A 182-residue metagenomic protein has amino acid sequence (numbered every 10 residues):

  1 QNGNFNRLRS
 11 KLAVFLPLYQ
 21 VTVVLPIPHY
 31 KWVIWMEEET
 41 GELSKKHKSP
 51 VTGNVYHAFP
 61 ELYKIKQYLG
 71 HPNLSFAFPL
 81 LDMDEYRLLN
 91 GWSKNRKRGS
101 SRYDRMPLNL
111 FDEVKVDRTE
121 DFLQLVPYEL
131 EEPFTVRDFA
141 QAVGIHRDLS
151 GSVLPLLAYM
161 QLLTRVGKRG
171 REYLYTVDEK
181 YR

Functional and structural regions predicted by a protein language model:
Q1-S10, F15, V21-V23: Conserved catalytic cores of phosphodiester-cleaving nucleases, focusing on short active-site segments
P17-I65: Long, charge-dense
S44-K115: Long, low-complexity, charged/polar intrinsically disordered regions in eukaryotic proteins
D117-L130: Positively charged, polyanion-binding regions of nucleic-acid-associated proteins
E129-V143: Short acidic, hydrophobic short linear motifs in intrinsically disordered regions
I145-Y159: Short amphipathic alpha-helical interaction segments
A158-K168: A short, conserved structural fragment
K168-R182: Short, cationic-aromatic polyanion-contact patches
